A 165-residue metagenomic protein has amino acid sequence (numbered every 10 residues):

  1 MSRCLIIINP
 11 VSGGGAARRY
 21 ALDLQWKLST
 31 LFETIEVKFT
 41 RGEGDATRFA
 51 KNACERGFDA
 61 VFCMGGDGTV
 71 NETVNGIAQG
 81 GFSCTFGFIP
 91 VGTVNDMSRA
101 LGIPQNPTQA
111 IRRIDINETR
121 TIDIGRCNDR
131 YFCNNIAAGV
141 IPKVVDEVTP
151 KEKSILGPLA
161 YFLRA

Functional and structural regions predicted by a protein language model:
M1-V61, N75-G76: ATP/NTP phosphate-donor binding region
P10, M64-G66, V91: Glycine-rich beta-strand-to-loop/alpha-helix junction loops that act as flexible
S12, V70, T93: Short, glycine/acidic-enriched loop or turn micro-motifs at the edges of active sites
L31, Q79-A165: Catalytic core of DAGKc-family lipid kinases
G42, G65-G66, A137: Helix N-cap/beta->alpha junction signal
A46, G68-T73, D96: Short glycine/serine/threonine-rich phosphate/pyrophosphate-binding segments that cradle anionic phosphate groups
D59-M64, G68-T69: A glycine-rich beta-strand to alpha-helix segment that forms a phosphate/ribose-binding loop at ligand/cofactor sites
